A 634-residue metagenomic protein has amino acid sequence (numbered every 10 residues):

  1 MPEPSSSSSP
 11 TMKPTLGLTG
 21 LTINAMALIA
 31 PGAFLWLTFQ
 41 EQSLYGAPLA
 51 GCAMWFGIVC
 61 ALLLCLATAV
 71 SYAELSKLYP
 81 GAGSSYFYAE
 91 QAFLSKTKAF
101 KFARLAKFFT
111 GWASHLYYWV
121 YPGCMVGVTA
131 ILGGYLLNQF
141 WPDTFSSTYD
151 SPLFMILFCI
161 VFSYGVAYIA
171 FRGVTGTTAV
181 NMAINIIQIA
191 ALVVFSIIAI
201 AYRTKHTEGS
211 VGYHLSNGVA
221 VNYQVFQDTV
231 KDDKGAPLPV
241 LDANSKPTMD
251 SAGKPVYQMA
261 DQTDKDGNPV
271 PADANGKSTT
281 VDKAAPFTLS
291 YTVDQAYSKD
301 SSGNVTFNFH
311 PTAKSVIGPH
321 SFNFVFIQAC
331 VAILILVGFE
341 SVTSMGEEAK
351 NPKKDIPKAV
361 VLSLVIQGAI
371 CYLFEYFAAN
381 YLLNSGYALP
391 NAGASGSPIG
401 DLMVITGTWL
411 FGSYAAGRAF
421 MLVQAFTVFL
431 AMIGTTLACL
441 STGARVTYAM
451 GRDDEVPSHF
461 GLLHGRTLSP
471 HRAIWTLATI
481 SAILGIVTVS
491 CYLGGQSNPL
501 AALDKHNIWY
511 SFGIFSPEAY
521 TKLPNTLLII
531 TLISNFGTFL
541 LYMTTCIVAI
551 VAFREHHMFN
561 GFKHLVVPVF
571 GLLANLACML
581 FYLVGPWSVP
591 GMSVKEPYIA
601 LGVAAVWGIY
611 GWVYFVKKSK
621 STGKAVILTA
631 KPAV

Functional and structural regions predicted by a protein language model:
M1-C52, C65-L66, V70, K101 (+3 more regions): Membrane-interface "cap" regions at the ends of multi-pass membrane proteins
M26-A33, C60-A67, Y72, Q188-Y202 (+5 more regions): Selective recognition of specific alpha-helical transmembrane segments in multi-pass small-molecule
A30, T38, F56, Q188-A191 (+6 more regions): A generic transmembrane alpha-helix motif of multi-pass inner-membrane proteins
P31-D150, F154-F158, I366, I599-G611: Extracellular loop-to-transmembrane helix junctions
W55-A61, K107, L137-V174, I189-F195 (+3 more regions): Transmembrane alpha-helical segments of multi-pass small-molecule transport proteins
G81-S85, A113-I131, V331, L336-E348 (+2 more regions): Membrane-helix boundary/coupling elements in multi-pass transport proteins
F87-K96, A103, Y135-D143, A220 (+8 more regions): TM-loop-TM module centered on a large, flexible mid-protein loop between adjacent transmembrane helices in multi-pass
I131-G134, I186-A236, K246, K254 (+6 more regions): Hydrophobic alpha-helical segments and their helix-loop junctions in multi-pass secondary transporters
